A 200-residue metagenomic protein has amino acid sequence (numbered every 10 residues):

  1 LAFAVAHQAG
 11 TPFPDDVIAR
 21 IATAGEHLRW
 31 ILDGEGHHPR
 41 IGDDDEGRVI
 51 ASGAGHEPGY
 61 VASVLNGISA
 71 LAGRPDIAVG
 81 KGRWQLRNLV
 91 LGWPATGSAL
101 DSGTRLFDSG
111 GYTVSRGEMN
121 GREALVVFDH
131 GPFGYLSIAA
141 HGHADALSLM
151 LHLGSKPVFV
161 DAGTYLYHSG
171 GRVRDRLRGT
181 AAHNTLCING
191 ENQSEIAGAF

Functional and structural regions predicted by a protein language model:
F3-F159, F200: Carbohydrate-active enzyme catalytic cores, enriched for enzymes that act on polyanionic acidic polysaccharides
D145-F200: Active-site rim segments in enzyme catalytic domains, especially the processed small/beta chain of N-terminal
